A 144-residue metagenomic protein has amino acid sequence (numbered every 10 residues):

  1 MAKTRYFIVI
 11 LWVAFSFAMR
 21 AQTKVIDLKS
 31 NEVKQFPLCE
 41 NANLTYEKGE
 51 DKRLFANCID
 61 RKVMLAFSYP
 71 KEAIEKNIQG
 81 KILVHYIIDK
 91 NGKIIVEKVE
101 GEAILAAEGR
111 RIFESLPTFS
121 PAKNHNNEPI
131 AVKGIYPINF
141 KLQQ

Functional and structural regions predicted by a protein language model:
A2, Y6-I8, R20-Q144: Charge-biased low-complexity segments
I8-S16: Bacterial N-terminal signal peptides
